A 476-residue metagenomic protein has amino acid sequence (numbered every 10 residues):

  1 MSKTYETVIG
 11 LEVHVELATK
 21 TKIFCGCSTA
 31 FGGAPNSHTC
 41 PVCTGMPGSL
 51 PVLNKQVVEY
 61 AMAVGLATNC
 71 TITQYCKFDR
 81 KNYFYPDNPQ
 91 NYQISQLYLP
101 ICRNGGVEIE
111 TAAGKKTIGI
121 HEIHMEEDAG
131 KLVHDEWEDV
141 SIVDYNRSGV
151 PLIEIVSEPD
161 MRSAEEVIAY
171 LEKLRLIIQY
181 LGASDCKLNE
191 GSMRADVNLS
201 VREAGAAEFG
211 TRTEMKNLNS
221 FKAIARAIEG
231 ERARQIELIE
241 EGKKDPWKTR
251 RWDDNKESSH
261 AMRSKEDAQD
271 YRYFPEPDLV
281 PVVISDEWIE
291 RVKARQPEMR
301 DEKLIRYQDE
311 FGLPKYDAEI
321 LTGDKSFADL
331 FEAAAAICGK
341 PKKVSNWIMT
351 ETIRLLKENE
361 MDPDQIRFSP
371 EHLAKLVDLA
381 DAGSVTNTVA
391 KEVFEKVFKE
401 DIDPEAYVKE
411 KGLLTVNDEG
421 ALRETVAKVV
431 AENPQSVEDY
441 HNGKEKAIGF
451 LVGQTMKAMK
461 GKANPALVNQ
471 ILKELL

Functional and structural regions predicted by a protein language model:
M1-E298, K315, A336-K340, T350 (+1 more regions): Basic, nucleic-acid-interacting segments
K3, G312, A335-V344, S384-V385 (+1 more regions): Structural motif
V167, A318, V344, A390 (+1 more regions): Small-residue helix-packing motif on alpha-helices
E190-E203, Q308-L330, P341-E358, E371-L373 (+2 more regions): Core structural elements
W288-R295, E302, E332-G339, L373-V385: Extended, non-catalytic structural segments that build the interaction scaffolds of large macromolecular assemblies
I337-C338, V344, T352-R367, K375-A380 (+1 more regions): M16/insulysin-pitrilysin zinc metalloprotease superfamily fold
P363-A374, D378, N387-K457: Strongly charged, low-complexity linkers/loops
E445-L476: Short, amphipathic C-terminal "tail helix"
